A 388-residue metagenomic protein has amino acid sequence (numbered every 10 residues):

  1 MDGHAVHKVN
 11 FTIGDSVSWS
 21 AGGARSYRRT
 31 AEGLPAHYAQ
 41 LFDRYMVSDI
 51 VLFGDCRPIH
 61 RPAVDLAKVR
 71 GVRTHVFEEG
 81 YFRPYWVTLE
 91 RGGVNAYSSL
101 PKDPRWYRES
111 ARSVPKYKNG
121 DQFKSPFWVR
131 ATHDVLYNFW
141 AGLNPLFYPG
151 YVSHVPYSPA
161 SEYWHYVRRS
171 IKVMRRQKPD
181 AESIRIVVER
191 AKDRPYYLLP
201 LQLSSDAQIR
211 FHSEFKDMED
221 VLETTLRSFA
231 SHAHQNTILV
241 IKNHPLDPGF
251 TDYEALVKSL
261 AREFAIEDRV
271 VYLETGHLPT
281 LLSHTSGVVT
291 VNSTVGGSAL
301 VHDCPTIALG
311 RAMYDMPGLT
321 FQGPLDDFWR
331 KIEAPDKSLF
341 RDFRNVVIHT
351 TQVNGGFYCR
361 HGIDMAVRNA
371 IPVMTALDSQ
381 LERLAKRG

Functional and structural regions predicted by a protein language model:
M1-T12: N-terminal subdomain of nucleotide-sugar transferases
F11-Y107: Active-site and donor-binding regions of nucleotide-sugar-utilizing enzymes
R29-Y45, P245, F250-T294, V301: Donor nucleotide-activated moiety binding/catalytic core segment of transferases that use nucleotide-activated donors
S48-D49, Y196, I238, G287: Structural motif
D49-I59, E274-T320: A donor-sugar binding/catalytic signature common to diverse glycosyltransferases and related nucleotide-sugar
H75-M174: Active-site-proximal region of nucleotide-activated glycan assembly enzymes, centered on histidine/acidic-rich loops
L100-L146, L319-G388: Leloir-type glycosyltransferase catalytic cores
Y148, V152-L256: Conserved catalytic-core segment of nucleotide-activated headgroup transferases in glycan assembly
